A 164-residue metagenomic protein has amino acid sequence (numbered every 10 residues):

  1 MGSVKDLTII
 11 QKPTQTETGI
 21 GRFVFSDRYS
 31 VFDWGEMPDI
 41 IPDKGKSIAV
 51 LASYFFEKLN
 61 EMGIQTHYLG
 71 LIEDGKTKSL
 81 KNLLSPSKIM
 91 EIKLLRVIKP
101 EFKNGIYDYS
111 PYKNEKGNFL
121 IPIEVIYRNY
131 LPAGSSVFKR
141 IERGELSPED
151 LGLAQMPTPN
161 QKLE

Functional and structural regions predicted by a protein language model:
M1-E164: Active-site loop/lid in soluble adenylation, ligation, and acyl-transfer enzymes
